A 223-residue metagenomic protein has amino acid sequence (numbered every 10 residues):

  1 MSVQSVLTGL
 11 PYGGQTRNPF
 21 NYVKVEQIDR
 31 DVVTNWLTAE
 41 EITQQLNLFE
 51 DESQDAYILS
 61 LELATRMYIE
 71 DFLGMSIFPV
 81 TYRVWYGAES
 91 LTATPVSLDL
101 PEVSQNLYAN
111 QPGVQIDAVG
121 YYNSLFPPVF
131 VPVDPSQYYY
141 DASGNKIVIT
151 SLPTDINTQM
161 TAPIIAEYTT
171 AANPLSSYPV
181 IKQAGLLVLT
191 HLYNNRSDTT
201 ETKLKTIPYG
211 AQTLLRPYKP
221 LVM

Functional and structural regions predicted by a protein language model:
S2-M223: Divalent metal-cofactor coordination and adjacent catalytic microenvironments
